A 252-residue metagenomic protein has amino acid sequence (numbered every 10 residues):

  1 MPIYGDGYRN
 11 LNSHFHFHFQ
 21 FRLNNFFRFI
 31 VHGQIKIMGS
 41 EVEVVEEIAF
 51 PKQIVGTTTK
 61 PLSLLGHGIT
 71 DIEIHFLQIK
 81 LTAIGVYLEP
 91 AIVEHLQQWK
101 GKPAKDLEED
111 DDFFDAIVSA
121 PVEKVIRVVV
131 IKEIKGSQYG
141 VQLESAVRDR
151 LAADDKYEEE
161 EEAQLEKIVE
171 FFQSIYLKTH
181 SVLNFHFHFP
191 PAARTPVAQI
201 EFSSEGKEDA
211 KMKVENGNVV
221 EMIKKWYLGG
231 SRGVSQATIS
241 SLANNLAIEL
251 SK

Functional and structural regions predicted by a protein language model:
M1-H14, M38-E43: PEST-like, low-complexity acidic/proline-rich intrinsically disordered segments, predominantly at protein N-termini
Y4, Y8, F15-F21, F26-F29: Aromatic (phenylalanine/tyrosine) cluster motif
F26-E205, D209-K252: Terminal leader/tail segments of proteins
